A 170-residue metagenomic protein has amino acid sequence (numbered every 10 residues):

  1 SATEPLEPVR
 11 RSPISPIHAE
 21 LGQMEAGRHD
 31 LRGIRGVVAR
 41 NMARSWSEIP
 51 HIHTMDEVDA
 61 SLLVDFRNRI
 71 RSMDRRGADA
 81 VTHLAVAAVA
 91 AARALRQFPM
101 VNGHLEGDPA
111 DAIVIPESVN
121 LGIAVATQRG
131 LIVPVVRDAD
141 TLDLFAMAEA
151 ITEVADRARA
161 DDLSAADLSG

Functional and structural regions predicted by a protein language model:
S1-G170: C-terminal catalytic/motor cores of large multi-domain enzyme assemblies
